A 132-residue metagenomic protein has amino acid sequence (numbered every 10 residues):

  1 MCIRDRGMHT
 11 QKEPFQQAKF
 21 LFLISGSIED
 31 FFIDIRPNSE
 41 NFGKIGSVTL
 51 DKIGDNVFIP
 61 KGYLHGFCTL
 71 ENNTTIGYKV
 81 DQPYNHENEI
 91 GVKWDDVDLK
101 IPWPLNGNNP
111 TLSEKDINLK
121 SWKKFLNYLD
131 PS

Functional and structural regions predicted by a protein language model:
R4-K52, E71-N73, V80-S132: Non-catalytic, conserved peripheral segments adjacent to functional cores
F31, V57, H65-L70: Short beta-strand His + acidic residue motifs that chelate non-heme Fe in jelly-roll/DSBH and cupin folds
K44, Y63-G66: Short, hydrophobic/aromatic alpha-helical segments in well-folded domains
